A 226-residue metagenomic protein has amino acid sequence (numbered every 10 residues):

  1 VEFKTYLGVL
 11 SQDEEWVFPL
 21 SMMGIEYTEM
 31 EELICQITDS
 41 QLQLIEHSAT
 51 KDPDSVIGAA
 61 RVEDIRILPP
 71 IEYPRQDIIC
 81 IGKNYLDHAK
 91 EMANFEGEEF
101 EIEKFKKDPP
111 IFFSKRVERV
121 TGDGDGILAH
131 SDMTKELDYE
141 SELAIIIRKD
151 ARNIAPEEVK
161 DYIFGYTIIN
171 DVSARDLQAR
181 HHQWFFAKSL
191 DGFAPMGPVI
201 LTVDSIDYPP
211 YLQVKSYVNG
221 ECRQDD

Functional and structural regions predicted by a protein language model:
V1-K106, P110: N-terminal non-catalytic cap/leader segment that marks the start of a structured domain
R75-D226: Glycine-enriched loop-and-adjacent helix/strand subsegments that border the catalytic/binding cleft of enzyme cores
